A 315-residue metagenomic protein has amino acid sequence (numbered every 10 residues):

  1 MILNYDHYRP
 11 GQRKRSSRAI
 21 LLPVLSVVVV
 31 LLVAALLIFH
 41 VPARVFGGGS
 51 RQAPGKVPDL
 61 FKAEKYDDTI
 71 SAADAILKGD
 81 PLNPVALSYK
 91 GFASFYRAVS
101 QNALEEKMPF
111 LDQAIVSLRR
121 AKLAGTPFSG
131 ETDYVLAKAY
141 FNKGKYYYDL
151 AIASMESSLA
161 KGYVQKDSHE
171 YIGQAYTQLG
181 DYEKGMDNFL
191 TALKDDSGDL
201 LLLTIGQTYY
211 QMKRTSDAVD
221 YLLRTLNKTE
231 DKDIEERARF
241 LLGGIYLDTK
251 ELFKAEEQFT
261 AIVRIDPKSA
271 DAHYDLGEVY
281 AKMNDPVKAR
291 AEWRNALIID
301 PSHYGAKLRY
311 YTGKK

Functional and structural regions predicted by a protein language model:
I2-A124, E131: N-terminal leader/linker segments that initiate helical-solenoid repeat arrays
G49-S50, P84-V85, F128-E131, Q165-D167 (+4 more regions): Helix-start (N-cap) detector for alpha-helical repeat units in TPR-like alpha-solenoids, especially tetratricopeptide
P58, F92, Y96-V99, K138 (+5 more regions): Residue-level recognition of tetratricopeptide repeat
K62, Y96, N142-G144, Q178 (+5 more regions): Register position in tetratricopeptide repeats
G79, A124-G125, K161-G162, K194-D196 (+3 more regions): Structural marker of alpha-solenoid helical repeat scaffolds
Y89, V135, S168-Y171, T204 (+3 more regions): Canonical tetratricopeptide repeat
